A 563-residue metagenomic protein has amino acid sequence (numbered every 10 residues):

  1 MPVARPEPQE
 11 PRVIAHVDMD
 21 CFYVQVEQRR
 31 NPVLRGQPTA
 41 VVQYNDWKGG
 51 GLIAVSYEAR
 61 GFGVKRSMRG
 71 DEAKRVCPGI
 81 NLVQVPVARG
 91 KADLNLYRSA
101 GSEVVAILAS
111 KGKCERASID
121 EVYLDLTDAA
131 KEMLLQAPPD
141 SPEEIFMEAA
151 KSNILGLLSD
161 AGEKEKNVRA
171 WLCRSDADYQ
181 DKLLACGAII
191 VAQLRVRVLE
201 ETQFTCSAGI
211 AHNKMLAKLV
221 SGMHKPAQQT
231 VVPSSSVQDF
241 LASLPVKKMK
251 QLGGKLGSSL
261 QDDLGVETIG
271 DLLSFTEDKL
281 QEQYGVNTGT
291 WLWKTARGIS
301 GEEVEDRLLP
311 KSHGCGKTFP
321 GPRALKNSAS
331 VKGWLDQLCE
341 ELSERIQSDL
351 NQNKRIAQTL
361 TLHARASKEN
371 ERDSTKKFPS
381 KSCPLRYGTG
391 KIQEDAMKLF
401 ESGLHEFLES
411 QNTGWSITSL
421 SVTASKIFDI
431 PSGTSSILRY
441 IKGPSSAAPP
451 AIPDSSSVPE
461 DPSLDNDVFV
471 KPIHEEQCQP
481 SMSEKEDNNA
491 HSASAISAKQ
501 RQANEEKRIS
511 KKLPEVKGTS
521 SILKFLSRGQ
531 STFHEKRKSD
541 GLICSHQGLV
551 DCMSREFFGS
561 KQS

Functional and structural regions predicted by a protein language model:
M1-S563: Basic, low-complexity intrinsically disordered segments
